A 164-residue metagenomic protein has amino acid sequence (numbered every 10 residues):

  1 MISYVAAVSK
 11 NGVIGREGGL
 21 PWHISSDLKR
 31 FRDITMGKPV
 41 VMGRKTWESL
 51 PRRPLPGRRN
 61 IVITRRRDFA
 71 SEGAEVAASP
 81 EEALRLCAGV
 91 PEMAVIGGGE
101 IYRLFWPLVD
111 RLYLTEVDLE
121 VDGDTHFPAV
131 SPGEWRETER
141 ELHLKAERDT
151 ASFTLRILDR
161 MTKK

Functional and structural regions predicted by a protein language model:
M1-K164: Enzymes that bind and transform nitrogen-containing heteroaromatic metabolites
